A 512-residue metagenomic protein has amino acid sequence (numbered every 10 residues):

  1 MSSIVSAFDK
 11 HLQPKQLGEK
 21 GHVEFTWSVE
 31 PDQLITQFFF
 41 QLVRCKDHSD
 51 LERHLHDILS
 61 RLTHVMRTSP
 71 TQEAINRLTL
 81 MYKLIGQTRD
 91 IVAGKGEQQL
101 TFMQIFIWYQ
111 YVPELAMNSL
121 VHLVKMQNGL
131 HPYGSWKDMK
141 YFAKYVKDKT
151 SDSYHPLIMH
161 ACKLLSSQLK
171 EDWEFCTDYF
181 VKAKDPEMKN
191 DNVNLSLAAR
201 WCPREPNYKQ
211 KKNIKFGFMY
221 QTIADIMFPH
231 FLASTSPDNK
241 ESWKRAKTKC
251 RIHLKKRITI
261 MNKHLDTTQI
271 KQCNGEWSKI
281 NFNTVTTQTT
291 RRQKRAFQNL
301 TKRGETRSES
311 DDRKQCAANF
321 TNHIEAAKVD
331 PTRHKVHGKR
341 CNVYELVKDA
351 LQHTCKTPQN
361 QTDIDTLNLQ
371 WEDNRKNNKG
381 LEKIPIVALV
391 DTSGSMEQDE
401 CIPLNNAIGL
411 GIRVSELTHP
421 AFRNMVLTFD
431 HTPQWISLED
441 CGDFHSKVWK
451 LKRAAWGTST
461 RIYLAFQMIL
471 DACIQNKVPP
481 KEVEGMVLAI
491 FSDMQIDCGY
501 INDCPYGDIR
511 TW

Functional and structural regions predicted by a protein language model:
M1-N406, E416-W512: Long lumenal/extracellular ectodomains of secretory and single-pass membrane proteins
